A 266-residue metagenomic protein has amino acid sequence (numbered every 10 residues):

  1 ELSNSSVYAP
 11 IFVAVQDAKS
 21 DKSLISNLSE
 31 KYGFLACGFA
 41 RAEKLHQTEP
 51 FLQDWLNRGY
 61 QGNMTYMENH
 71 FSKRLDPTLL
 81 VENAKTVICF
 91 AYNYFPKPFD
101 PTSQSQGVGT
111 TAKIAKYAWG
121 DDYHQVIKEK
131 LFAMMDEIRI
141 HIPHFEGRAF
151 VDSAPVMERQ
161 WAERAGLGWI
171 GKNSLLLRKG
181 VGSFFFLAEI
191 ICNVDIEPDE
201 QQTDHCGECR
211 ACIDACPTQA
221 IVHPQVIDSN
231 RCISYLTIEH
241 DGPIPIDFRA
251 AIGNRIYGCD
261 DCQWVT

Functional and structural regions predicted by a protein language model:
F12-H205: Auxiliary alpha/beta "docking" domains used to position bulky ligands
A42-K44, D152-A154, I221, V226 (+1 more regions): An acidic- and aromatic-residue-enriched active-site/binding cleft used to recognize and process polar
L56-R58, M64-E68, H240-G253: Surface-exposed acidic, glycine/proline-enriched linker/cap segments that occur as 15-30-residue helix-coil
E129, F185, I227, A251 (+1 more regions): Conserved active-site and cofactor/substrate-binding residues in soluble primary-metabolism enzymes
P198-G207, F248-C259: Immediate flanking context of iron-sulfur cluster ligation sites
A211-Y235, D241, R255-T266: Iron-sulfur cluster-binding cysteine motifs and their immediate structural context in ferredoxin-like electron-transfer
